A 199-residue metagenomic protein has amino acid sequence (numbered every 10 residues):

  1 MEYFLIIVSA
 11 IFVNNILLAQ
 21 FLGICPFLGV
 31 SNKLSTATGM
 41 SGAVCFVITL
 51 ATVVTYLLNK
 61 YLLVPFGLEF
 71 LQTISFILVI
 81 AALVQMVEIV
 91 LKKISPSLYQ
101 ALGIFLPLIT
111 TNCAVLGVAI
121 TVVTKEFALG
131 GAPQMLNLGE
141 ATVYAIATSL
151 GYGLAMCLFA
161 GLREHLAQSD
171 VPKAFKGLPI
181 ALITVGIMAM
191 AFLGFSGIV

Functional and structural regions predicted by a protein language model:
Y3-L18, G67-A82, T142-A155: Structural signature of hydrophobic alpha-helical transmembrane segments
I6, V13, V44, T49-V53 (+4 more regions): Hydrophobic core segments of alpha-helical transmembrane domains in multi-pass membrane transport and ion-translocation
I6-A43: Juxtamembrane transmembrane-helix termini in multi-pass membrane transport proteins
F21-G29, E88-I94, F105-L106, C113-G131: Generic transmembrane alpha-helix signature in multi-pass membrane proteins, especially transporters/channels
L22-T36, V84-L98, F159-D170: C-terminal ends of transmembrane helices
S35-F46, F70-F76, L98-I109, A174-I180: Cytoplasmic-side transmembrane-helix entry/capping segments in multi-pass membrane proteins
K60-I104: Ordered, amphipathic secondary-structure segments that act as subunit-interaction surfaces in large macromolecular
E164-L182: Interfacial loop-to-transmembrane junctions
